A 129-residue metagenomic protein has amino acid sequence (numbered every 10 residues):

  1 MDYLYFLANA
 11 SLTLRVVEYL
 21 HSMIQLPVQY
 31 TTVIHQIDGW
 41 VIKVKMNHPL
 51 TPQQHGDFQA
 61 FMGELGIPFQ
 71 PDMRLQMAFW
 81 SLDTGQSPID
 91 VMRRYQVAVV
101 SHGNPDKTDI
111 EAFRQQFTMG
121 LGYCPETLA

Functional and structural regions predicted by a protein language model:
M1-A129: Acidic/polar low-complexity segments and flexible, solvent-exposed patches
